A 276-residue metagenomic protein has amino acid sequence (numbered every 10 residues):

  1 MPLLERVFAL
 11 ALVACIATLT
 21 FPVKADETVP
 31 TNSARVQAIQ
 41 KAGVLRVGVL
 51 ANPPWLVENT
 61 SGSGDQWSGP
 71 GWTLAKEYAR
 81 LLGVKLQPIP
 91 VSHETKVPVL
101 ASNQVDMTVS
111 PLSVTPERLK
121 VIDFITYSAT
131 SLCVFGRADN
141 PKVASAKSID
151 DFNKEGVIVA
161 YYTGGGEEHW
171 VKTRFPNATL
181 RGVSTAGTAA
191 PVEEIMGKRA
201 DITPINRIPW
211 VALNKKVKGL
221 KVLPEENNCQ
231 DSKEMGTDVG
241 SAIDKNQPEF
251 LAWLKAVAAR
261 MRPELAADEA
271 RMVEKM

Functional and structural regions predicted by a protein language model:
A9-T18: Bacterial N-terminal signal peptides
D26-P111, K120: Extracytoplasmic small-molecule ligand-binding "clamshell" domains of the periplasmic binding protein/Venus flytrap
D26-P30, G164-V183, K221-P224, K255-M276: Ligand-binding clefts/hinges and TM-proximal coupling segments of bilobed small-molecule sensing domains
V57-S63, A75-V84, I149-D150, G166-T185 (+1 more regions): Ligand-binding cleft/hinge of the Venus flytrap
K85-S92, Y161, A178-P191: Short beta-strand-to-loop elements that line the ligand-binding cleft of bilobed periplasmic-binding protein-like
T95-P98, P111-L119, W170-T173, G197 (+1 more regions): A ligand-binding cleft/hinge motif common to bilobed small-molecule-binding domains
A129-G136, K216-A258, E274-M276: Periplasmic-binding protein-like
A138-I158: Flexible hinge/capping segments at coil-to-helix
